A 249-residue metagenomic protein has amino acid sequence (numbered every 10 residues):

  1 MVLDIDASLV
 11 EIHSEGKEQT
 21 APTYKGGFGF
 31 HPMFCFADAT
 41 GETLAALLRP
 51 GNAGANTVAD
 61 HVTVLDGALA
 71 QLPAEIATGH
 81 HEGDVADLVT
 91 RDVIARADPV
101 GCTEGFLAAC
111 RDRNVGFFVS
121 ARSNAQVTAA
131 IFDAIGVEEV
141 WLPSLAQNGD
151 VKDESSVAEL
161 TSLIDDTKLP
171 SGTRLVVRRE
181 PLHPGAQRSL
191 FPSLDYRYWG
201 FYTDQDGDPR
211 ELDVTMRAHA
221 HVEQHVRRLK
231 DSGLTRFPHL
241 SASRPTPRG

Functional and structural regions predicted by a protein language model:
M1-C35: Active-site-proximal, Lys/Arg-enriched surface segment that forms a nucleic-acid-binding/basic interface patch
M1-L9, G41, V93-C102, F117 (+2 more regions): Short, conserved catalytic/metal-binding motifs centered on acidic residues
V10-I12, E42, N52-A55, G101-G105 (+5 more regions): Flexible loop/turn segments at secondary-structure boundaries
H13-E18, L44-L48, V58-A59, D84-V85 (+2 more regions): Short acidic, glycine/serine/threonine-rich loops at helix termini
T23-G83: Electropositive, glycine- and tryptophan-enriched low-complexity nucleic-acid-binding patches
H61-Q126: Domain-level cores of phosphate- or acyl-group-handling catalytic modules
V119-K230: An anionic, glycine-rich sequence signature occurring as long contiguous blocks
P209-M216, G233-P247: Short, solvent-exposed helix-loop connector elements
